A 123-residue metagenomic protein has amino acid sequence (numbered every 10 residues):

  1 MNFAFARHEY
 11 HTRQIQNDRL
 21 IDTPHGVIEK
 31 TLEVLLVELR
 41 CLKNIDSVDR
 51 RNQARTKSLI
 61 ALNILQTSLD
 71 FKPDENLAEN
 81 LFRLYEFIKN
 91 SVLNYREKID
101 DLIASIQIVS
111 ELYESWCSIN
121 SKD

Functional and structural regions predicted by a protein language model:
M1-N44, D49-T56, N63-L69, N76-D123: N-terminal intrinsically disordered, cationic/polar leader segments that include organellar targeting peptides
